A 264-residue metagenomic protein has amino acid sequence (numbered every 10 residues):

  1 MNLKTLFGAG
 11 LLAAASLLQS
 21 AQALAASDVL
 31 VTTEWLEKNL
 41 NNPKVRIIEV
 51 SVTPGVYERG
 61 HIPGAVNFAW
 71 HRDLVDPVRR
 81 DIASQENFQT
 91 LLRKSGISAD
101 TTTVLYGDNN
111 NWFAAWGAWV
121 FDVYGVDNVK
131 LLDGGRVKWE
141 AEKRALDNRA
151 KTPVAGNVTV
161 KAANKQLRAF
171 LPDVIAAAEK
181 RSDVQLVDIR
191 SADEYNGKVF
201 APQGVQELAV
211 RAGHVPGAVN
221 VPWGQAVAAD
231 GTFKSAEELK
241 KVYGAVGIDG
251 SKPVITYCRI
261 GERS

Functional and structural regions predicted by a protein language model:
M1-G10: Bacterial N-terminal signal peptides that target proteins for export
L12, Q19, A23-G55, R136-R211: Flexible, polar/low-complexity N-terminal or interdomain linker segments that lie immediately upstream of folded
A26, D73-R79, V104-D108, W119 (+2 more regions): Second-shell loop/turn segments in exported
P43-R46, A99-T102, D127, R181-Q185 (+2 more regions): Loop/turn elements at helix/coil->beta-strand transitions in domains of secreted/extracellular proteins
R46-A83, Q89: N-terminal, post-signal-peptide region of Sec/Tat-exported proteins
V52-G55, H71-V75, N109-W112, R136-K138 (+4 more regions): Solvent-exposed loop/turn segments at secondary-structure junctions within structured extracellular/periplasmic domains
V75-T102, V219-V254: Helix-loop module immediately N-terminal to the HCX5R catalytic loop in PTP-like cysteine phosphatase domains
A83-R181, K198-V199, G213, R259 (+1 more regions): Thiolate-centered catalytic microenvironments shared by cysteine-dependent enzyme domains
